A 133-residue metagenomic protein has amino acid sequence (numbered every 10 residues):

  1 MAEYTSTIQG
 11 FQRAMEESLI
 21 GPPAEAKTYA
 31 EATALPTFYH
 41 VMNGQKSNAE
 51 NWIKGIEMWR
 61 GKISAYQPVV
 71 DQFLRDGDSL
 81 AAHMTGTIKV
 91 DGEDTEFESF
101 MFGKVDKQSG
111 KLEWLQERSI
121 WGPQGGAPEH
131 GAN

Functional and structural regions predicted by a protein language model:
M1-E3, A132-N133: Eukaryotic N-terminal low-complexity, Ser/Thr- and Lys/Arg-rich leader segments that predominantly function as
A2-P36: Short acidic-aromatic low-complexity motifs
I8-E16, A34, W52, I56 (+2 more regions): Hydrophobic alpha-helical core bundles mediating ligand binding, dimerization, or RNAP-core interactions
G10, F38, W114-Q116: Intrinsically disordered, low-complexity regions enriched for glutamine and histidine
A24-G77: A solvent-exposed, acidic/Ser-Thr-rich amphipathic alpha-helical stretch
K54, M58-N133: A beta-strand edge to alpha-helix "cap/lid" segment located at domain peripheries
